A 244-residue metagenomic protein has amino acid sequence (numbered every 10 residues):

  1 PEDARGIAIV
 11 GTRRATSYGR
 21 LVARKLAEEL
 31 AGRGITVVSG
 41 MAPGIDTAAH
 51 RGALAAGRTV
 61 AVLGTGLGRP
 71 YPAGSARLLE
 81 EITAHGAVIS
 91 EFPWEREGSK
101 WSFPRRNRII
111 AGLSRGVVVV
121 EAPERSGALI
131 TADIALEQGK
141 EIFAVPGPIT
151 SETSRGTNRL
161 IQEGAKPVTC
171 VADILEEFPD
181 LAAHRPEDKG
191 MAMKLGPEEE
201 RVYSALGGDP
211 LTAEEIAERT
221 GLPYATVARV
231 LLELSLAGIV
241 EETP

Functional and structural regions predicted by a protein language model:
P1-P244: Glycine-biased, small-residue-rich flexible motifs in mid-sequence functional cores and linkers
